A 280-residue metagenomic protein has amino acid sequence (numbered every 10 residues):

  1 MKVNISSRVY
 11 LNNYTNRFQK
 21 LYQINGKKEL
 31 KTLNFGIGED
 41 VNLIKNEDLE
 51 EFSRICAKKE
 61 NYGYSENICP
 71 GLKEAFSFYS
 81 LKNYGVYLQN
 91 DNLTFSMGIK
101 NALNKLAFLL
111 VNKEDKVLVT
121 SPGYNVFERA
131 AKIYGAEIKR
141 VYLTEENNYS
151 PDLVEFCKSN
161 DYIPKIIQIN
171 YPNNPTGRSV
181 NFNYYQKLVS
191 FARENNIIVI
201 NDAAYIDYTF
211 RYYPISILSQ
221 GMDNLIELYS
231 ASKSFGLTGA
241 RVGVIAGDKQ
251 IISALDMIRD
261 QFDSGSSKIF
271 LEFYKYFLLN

Functional and structural regions predicted by a protein language model:
V3-G98, K105, L278: N-terminal small-domain helix-loop-helix segment of the aminotransferase-like
Y87-L93, K113-K116, D223-N224: Short acidic capping loops at alpha-helix termini that bridge into adjacent secondary structure
F108-I169: PLP-dependent aminotransferase-like
D115, A136, E194-I197, D223: A short helix->loop->beta-strand "cap" motif at the edges of active sites that frequently abuts
R129-A131, F191, I217: Hydrophobic/aromatic ligand-binding patch that stacks against planar heteroaromatic rings of cofactors or nucleotides
E145-F210: Active-site phosphate-binding strand-loop segment of PLP-dependent enzymes
N224-E227, A231-N280: PLP-dependent aminotransferase class I/II
